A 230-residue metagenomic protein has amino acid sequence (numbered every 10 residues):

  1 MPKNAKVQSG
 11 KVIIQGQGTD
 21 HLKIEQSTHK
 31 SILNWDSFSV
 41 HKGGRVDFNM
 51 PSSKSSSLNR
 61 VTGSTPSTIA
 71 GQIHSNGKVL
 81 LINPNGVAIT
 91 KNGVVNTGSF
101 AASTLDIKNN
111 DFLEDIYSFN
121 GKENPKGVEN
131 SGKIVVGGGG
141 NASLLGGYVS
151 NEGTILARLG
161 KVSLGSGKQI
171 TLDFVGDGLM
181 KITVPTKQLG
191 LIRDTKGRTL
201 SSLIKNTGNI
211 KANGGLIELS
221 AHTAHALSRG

Functional and structural regions predicted by a protein language model:
M1-G230: Extracellular and secretory-pathway beta-repeat/beta-biased strand scaffolds
